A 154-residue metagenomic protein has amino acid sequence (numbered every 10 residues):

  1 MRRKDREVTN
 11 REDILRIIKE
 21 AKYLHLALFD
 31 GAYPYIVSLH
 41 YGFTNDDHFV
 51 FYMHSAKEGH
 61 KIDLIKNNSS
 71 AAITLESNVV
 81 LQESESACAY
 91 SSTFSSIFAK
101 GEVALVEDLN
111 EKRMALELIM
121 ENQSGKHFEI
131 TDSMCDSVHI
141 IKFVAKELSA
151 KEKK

Functional and structural regions predicted by a protein language model:
M1-E20: Extreme N-terminal tail/first-helix region
R2-D5, N78-K154: Charged, gly/pro-rich active-site loop segments
V8, E20-H25, Q123-K126: Short Pro/Gly-enriched beta-strand edge/turn motifs at strand-loop
R11, E58-G59: Structural motif corresponding to alpha-helix initiation and N-cap regions
I14-L15, Y35-V50, V80-S91, I119: Short N-terminal helix-initiation segments at or just after the protein's N-terminus
K19, E58, K66-A71, E117 (+1 more regions): Short, intrinsically disordered, mixed-charge
A21-K57, I73: Short beta-strand segments
H60-E83, C88-Y90: Helix-adjacent hinge/juxtasegments
